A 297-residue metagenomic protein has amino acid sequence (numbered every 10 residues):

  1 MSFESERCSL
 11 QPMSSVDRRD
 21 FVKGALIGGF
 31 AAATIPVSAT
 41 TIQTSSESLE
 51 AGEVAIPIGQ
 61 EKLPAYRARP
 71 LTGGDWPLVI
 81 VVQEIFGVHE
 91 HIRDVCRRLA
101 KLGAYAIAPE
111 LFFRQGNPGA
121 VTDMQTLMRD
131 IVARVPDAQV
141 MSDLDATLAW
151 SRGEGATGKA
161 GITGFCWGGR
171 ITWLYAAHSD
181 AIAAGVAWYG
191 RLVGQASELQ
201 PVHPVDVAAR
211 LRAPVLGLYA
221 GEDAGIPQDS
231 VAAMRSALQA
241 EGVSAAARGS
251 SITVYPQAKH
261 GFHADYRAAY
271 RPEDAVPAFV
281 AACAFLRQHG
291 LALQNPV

Functional and structural regions predicted by a protein language model:
M1-D17: N-terminal secretory signal peptides
S15-K23, F30-S46: N-terminal twin-arginine translocation
T41-L71: N-terminal cap/lid segment of alpha/beta-hydrolase-fold proteins
D75-E84: Short beta-strand element of the alpha/beta-hydrolase
R129-G153: Alpha/beta-hydrolase active-site loop
L148-P204: Primarily recognizes the serine-hydrolase "nucleophile elbow" in alpha/beta-hydrolase and SGNH/GDSL folds
L211, G217-Y219: Short beta-strand/loop motif that positions the catalytic acidic residue of the alpha/beta-hydrolase fold
S244-V297: C-terminal catalytic histidine-bearing segment of alpha/beta-hydrolase fold enzymes
